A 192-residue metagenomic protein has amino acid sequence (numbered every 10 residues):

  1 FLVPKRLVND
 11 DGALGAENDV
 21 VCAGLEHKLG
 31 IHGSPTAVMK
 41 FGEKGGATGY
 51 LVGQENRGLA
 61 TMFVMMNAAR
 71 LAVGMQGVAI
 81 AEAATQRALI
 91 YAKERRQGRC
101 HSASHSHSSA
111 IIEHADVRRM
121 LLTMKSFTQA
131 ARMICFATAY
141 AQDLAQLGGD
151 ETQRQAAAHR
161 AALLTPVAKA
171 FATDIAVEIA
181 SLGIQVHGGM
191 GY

Functional and structural regions predicted by a protein language model:
L2-Y192: Internal glycine-rich alpha/beta core junctions
